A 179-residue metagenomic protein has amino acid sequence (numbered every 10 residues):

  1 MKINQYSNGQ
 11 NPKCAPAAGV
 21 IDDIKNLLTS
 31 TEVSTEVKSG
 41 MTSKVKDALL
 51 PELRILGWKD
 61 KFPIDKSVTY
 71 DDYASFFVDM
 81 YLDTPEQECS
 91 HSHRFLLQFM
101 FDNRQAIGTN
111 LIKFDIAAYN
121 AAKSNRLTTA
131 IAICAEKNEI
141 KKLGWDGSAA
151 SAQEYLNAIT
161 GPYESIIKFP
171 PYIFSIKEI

Functional and structural regions predicted by a protein language model:
M1-T69: Interdomain/boundary linker segments immediately adjacent to catalytic/signaling cores
T35-S39, D47-H91, Q105-I112, K123: Active-site metal-binding core of divalent-cation-utilizing nuclease and nuclease-like domains
T84, M100-N103, K177: Short, flexible loop/turn elements at secondary-structure junctions
H93-F95, T129: Structural motif
F99-K113, K141-L143: Active-site-adjacent loop/helix micro-motif of nuclease/hydrolase catalytic cores
A118-R126, G161-I166: Arginine/glycine-rich "motif VI" loop of SF2 helicases in the C-terminal RecA-like domain
N125-A135: Conserved beta-strand signature within the Rossmann-like core of class I S-adenosyl-L-methionine
C134-I179: Domain-level recognition of nuclease-like catalytic cores that cleave nucleotide substrates
